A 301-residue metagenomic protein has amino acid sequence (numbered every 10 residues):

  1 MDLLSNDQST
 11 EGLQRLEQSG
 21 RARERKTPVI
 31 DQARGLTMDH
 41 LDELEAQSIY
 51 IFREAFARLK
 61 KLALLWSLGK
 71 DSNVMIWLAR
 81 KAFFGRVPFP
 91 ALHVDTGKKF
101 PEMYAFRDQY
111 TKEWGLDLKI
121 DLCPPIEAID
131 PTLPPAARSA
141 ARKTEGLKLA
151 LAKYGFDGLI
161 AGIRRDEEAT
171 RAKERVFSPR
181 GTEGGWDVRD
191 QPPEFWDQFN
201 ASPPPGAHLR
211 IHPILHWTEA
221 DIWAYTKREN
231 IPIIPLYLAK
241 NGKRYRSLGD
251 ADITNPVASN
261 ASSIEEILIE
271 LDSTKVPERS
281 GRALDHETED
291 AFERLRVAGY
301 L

Functional and structural regions predicted by a protein language model:
D2-L301: Nucleotide-activated chemistry modules centered on ATP-dependent adenylation/adenylyltransferase
